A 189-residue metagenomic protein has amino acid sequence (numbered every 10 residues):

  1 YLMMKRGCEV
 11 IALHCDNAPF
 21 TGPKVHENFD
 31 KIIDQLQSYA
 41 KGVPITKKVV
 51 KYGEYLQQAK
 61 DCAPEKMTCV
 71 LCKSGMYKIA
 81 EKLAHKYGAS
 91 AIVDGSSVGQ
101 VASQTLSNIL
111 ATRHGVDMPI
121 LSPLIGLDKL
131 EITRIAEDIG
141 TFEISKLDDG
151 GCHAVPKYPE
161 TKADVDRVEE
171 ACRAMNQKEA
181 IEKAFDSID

Functional and structural regions predicted by a protein language model:
Y1-D138: ATP-dependent adenylation/nucleotidyltransferase module used to activate substrates
I45, G88-A89, T105, I109-M118 (+2 more regions): Peripheral terminal appendages
